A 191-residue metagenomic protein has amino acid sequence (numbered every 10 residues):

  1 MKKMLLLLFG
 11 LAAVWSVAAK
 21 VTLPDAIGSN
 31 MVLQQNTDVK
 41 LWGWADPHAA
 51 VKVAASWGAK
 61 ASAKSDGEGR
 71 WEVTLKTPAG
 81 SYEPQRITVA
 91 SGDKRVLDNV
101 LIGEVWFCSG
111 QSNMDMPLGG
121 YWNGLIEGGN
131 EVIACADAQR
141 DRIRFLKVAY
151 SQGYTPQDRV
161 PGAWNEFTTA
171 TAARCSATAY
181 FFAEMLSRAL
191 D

Functional and structural regions predicted by a protein language model:
M4-A13: Sec-dependent N-terminal signal peptides
V14-A18: C-terminal segment of classical bacterial N-terminal signal peptides
A19-D191: Cell-envelope and extracellular/periplasmic
